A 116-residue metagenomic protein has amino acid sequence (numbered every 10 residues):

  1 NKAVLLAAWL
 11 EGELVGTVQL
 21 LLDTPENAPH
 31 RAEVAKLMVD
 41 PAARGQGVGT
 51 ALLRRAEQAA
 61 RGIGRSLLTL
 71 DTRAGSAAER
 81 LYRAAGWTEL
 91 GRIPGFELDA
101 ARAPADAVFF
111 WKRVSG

Functional and structural regions predicted by a protein language model:
N1-K36, D40, L53-R55, A59 (+2 more regions): Acetyl-CoA-dependent GNAT
G12, G16, G47-G49, G86: Conserved phosphate-binding and hydrolysis motifs of nucleotide-dependent enzymes
T24, A43, A74: Flexible, active-site-proximal loop/turn residues at the rims of small-molecule/cofactor binding pockets and catalytic
A28-R31, Q46, W87, P104: Non-catalytic, surface-exposed connector residues within folded enzymatic/regulatory domains
D40-A42, Q46: Active-site acidic-Proline motif in GNAT/NAT acetyltransferases
R44, R61, R83: Short polybasic/polar patches that bind polyanions
L53, A60-D71: Conserved GNAT acetyl-CoA-binding A-motif
S66-E79, R83-A85, R92-G116: C-terminal "cap" of GNAT-fold acetyltransferases
